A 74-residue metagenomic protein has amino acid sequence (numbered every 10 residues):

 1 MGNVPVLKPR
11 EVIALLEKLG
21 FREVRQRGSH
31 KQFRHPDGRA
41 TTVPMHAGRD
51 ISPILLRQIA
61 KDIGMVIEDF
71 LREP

Functional and structural regions predicted by a protein language model:
M1-P74: Basic nucleic-acid-binding interfaces
